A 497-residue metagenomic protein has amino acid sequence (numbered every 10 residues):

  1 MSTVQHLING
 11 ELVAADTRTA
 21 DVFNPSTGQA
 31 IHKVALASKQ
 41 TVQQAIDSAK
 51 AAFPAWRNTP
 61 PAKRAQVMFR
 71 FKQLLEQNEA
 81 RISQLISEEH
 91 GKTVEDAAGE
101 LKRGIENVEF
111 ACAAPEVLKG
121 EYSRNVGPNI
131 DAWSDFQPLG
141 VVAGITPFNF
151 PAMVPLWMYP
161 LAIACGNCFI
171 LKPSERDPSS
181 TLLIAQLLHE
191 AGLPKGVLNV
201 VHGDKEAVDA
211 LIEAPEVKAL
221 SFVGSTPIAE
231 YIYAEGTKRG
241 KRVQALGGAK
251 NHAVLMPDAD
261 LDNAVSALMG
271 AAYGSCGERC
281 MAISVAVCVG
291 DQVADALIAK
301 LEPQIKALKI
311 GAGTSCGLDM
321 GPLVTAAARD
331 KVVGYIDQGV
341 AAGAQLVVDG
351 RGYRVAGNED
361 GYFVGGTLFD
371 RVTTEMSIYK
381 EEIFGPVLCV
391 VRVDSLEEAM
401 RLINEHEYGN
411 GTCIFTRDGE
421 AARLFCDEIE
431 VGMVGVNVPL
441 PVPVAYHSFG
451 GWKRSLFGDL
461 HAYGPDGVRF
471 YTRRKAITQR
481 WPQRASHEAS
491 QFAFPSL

Functional and structural regions predicted by a protein language model:
M1-T27: Hydrophobic face of amphipathic alpha-helices that form TPR/SEL1-like repeat modules and related alpha-solenoid
T27-K33, V217, V254, K306-I310 (+2 more regions): Conserved C-terminal structural/oligomerization subdomain of aldehyde/semialdehyde dehydrogenase
G28, R64, I86, V108 (+9 more regions): Residue-level signal for inorganic ion chemistry
I31-A37, A52-N58, G144, A253-M256 (+5 more regions): Short, well-ordered beta-strand elements within core beta-sheets of diverse protein domains
I31-L118, N129: Glycine-rich loop-to-alpha-helix module at the N-terminal edge of alpha/beta enzyme cores
F53, R57, K72-E79, S83 (+19 more regions): Structural signal for hydrophobic packing residues in well-ordered secondary-structure cores of soluble enzyme domains
G120-S266, K300, V393, G458: Rossmann-like NAD(P) dinucleotide-binding subdomain of oxidoreductase/dehydrogenase enzymes
P227-T373, L396, L402, V436 (+2 more regions): ALDH superfamily catalytic-core signature
